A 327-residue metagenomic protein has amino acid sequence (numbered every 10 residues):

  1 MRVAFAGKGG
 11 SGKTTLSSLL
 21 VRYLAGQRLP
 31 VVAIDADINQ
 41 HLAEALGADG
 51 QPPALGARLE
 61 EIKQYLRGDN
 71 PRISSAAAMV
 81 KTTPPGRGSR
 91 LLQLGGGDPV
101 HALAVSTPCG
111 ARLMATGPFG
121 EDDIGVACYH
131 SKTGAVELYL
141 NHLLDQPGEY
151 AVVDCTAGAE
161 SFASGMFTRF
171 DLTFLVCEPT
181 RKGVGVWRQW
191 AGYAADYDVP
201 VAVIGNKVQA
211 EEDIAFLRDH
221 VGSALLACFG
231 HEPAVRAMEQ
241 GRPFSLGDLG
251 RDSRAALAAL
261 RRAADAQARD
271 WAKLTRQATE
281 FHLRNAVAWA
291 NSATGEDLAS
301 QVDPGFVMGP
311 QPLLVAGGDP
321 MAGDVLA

Functional and structural regions predicted by a protein language model:
F5: Hydrophobic anchor at the beta1->P-loop junction of P-loop NTPases
G9-G10: Walker A (P-loop) phosphate-binding loop of P-loop NTPases
K13: Conserved lysine of the Walker
L16: Hydrophobic positions on the alpha1 helix immediately C-terminal to the Walker A/P-loop
L19, Q27, A127-G247: Conserved catalytic-core segment of NTP-binding enzymes
Y23-C109: N-terminal phosphate/diphosphate-binding loop that engages ATP/GTP or pyrophosphate donors across diverse enzyme folds
S89-T107, L113-A151: Cytosolic-facing regulatory segments adjacent to core modules
Y193-A327: C-terminal lobe/tail of nucleotide-utilizing enzymes
